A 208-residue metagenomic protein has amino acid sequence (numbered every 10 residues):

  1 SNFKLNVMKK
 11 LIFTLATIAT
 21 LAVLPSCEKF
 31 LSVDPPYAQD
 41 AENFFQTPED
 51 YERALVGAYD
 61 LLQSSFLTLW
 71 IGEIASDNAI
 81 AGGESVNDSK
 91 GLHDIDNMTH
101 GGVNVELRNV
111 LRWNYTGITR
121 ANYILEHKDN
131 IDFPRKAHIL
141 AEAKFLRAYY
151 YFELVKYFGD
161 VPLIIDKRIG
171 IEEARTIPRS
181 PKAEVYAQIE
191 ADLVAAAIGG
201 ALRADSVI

Functional and structural regions predicted by a protein language model:
S1-P36: Bacterial Sec-dependent N-terminal signal peptides
S26, N43-F44, P162, T176: Conserved beta-strand positions that form and line the central face of beta-propeller blades
C27-G72: Membrane-proximal, proline-rich intrinsically disordered regions
D34, V155-K167: Short, well-structured active-site flanking segments
P36-D40, M98-H100, D166-E173: Short linear capping/connector segments at secondary-structure termini
E42, T68-N87, I164-D166, E173 (+1 more regions): Short, surface-exposed recognition loops and adjoining beta-strand edges that mediate ligand/DNA contacts, enriched
E52, V56, D60-S64, S89-F158 (+3 more regions): Conserved, well-structured interaction surfaces
